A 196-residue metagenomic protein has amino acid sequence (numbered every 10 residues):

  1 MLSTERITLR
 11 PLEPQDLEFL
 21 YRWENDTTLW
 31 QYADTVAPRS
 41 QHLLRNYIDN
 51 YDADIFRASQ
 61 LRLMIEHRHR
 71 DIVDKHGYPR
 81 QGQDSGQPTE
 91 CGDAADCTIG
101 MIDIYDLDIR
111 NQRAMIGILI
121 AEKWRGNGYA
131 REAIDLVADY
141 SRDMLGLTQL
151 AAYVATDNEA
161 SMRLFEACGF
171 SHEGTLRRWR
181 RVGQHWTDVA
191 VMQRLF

Functional and structural regions predicted by a protein language model:
M1-I7, P11-L17, G82-D84, C91-F196: Acyl-donor (CoA/ACP) binding surface of acyl/acetyltransferases
M1-N46: A short, well-structured alpha-helix characteristic of acyl/acetyltransferase catalytic modules
W23, Y51-I55, S141: Hydrophobic helix-cap positions at the C-terminus of alpha-helices in RecA-like/P-loop ATPase nucleotide-binding cores
W30-Y32, Y51, K123: Alpha-helix C-capping/helix-to-loop hinge sites
Q31-A33, Q60, V189: Short, hydrophobic secondary-structure boundary micro-motifs
A37-Q60, H67-I72: Active-site rim helix/loop that mediates acceptor-substrate recognition in acyltransferases
S59-G100: Conserved beta-hairpin
